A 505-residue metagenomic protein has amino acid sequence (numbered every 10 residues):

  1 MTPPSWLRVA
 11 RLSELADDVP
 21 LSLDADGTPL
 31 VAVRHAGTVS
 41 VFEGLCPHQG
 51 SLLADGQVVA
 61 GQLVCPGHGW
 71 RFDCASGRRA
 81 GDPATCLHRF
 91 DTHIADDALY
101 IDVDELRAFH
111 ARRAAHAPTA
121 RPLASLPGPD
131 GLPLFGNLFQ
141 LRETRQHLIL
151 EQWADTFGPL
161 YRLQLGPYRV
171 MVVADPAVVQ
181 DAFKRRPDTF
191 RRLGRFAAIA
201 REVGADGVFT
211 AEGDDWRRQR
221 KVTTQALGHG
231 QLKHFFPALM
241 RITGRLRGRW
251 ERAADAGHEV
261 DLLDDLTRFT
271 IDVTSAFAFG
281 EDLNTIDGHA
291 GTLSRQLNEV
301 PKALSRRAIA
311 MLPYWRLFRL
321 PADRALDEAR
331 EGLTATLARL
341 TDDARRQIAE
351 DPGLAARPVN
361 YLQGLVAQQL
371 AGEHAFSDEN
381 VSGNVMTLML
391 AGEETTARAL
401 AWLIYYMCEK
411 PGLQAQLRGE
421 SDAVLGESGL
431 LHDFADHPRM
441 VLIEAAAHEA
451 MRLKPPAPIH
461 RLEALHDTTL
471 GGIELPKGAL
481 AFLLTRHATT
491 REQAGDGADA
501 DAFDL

Functional and structural regions predicted by a protein language model:
M1-A60, R78, H88-A115: N-terminal pre-ligand scaffold of iron-sulfur
H116-A205, F209-R218, P237-G248, F269 (+4 more regions): N-terminal membrane-proximal hinge/A-helix region immediately C-terminal to the signal-anchor transmembrane segment
P133, F139, G228, A329-A399 (+2 more regions): Conserved cytochrome P450 catalytic core segment spanning the I/J/K helices
L138-G158, A335, R339, L430-G471: Conserved cytochrome P450 K-helix E-x-x-R motif and the immediately C-terminal K′/meander segment
Q164-M171, G230-R241, E251-A276, N284-T292 (+5 more regions): Cytochrome P450
A344-P358, R418-M440, L453-I473, A498-D501: Cytochrome P450 fold signature focused on the C-terminal beta-domain
T395-E420: Cytochrome P450 catalytic-core helices
L483-L505: Conserved cytochrome P450 K-helix/beta-meander segment immediately N-terminal to the heme-binding cysteine loop
